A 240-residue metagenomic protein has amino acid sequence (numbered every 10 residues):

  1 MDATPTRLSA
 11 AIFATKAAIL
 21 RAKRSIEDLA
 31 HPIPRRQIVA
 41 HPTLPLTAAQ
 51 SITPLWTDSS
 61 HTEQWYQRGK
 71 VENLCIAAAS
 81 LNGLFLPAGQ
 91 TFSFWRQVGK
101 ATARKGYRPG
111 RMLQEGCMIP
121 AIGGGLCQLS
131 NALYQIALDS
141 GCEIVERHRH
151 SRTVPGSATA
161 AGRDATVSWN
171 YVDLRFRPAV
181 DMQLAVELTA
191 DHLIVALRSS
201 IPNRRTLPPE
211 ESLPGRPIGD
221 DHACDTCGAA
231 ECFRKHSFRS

Functional and structural regions predicted by a protein language model:
M1-S240: Well-ordered beta-sheet/strand-loop patches within structured domains
